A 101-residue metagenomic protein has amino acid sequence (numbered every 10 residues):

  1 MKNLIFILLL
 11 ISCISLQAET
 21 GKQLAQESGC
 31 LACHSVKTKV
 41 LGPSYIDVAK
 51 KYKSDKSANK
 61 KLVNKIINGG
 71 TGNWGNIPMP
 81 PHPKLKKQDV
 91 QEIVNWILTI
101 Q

Functional and structural regions predicted by a protein language model:
L4-C13: Sec-dependent N-terminal signal peptides
I14-T20: Sec/Tat signal peptide C-region and signal peptidase I cleavage site
K22-L24: Immediate flanking context of iron-sulfur cluster ligation sites
S28-V36, I93: The canonical Cys-X-X-Cys-His
L41-K50, K65-V94: Axial heme c-ligation environment in periplasmic c-type cytochrome domains
Y52-K56: Conserved helix-turn-beta segment immediately C-terminal to the redox Cys motif in thioredoxin-like folds
I97-Q101: Short hydrophobic/aromatic patches at helix-to-coil boundaries
